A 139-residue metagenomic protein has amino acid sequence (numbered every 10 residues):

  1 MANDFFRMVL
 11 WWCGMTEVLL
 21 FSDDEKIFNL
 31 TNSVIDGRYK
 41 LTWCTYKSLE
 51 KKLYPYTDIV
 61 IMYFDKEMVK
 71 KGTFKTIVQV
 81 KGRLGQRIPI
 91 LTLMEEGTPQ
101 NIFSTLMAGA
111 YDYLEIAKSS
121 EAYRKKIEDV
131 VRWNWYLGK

Functional and structural regions predicted by a protein language model:
S22-K47: Two-component/phosphorelay signaling modules centered on CheY-like receiver
D23, L93-G97, A117: Conserved active-site segment of CheY-like receiver
K52-L84, E95-E96: Conserved phosphotransfer microenvironments
P99-N101: Alpha4-beta5-alpha5 switch/output surface of CheY-like receiver
S104-T105: Residue preferences within the helical output face of two-component receiver
K118-I127: C-terminal output helix
E128-K139: The C-terminal output helix
